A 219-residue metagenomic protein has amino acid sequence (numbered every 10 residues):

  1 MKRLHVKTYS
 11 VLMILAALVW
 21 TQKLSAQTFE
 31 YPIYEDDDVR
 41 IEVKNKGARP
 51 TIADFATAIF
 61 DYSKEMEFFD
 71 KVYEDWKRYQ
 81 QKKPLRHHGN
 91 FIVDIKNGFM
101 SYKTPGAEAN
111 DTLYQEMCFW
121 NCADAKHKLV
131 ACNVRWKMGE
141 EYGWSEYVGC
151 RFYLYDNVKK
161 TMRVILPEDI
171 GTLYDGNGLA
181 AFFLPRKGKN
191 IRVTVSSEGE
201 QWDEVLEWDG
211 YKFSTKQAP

Functional and structural regions predicted by a protein language model:
M1-E30: Bacterial Sec-dependent N-terminal signal peptides
Q27-N121: Terminal domain-start segments
V93, M100-P105, L154-L166, W208-K212: Surface-exposed loop/turn elements that mediate protein-protein interactions on large endomembrane-trafficking
S101-T104, A131-K137, I191-S197: Short beta-strand segments that buttress and anchor functional surface loops
T112-Q115, V130-A131, E140, S145-C150 (+2 more regions): Short, surface-exposed coil-to-beta transition loops
E116-A125, L179-K187: Structural signature of eukaryotic scaffold interfaces centered on beta-propeller domains
K126-I165: Mid-length scaffold segments of soluble, non-membrane domains
T161-P219: Short aromatic loop motif centered on NTY/YTY
